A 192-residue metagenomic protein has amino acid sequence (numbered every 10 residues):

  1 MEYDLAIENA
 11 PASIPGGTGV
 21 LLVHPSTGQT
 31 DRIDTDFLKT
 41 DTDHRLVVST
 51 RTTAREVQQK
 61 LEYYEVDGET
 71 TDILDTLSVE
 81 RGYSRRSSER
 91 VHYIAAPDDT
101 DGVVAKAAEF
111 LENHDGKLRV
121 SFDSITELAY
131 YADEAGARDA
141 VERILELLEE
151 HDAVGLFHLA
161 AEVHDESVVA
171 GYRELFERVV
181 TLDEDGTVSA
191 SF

Functional and structural regions predicted by a protein language model:
M1-E62: Glycine-rich P-loop/Walker A and Walker A-like loops and their local beta1-loop-alpha1 context in P-loop NTPases
L21, L46, R119-F122, L156: Structural motif
T27-T30, T53-R55, E80, T126-A132 (+1 more regions): Short acidic, S/G/P-rich loop/turn micro-motifs used as interaction or catalytic elements
D41, D67, E174-F176: Short, structured coil segments at secondary-structure junctions
D43-A108: Domain-start "cap" segments at the beginnings of catalytic or binding domains
E80-R143: Phosphate-binding/switch loop-helix module in NTP-utilizing enzymes
D139-V163: Substrate-engagement module of ASCE P-loop NTPases
A160-F192: Phosphate-binding/switch region of NTP-binding enzymes
